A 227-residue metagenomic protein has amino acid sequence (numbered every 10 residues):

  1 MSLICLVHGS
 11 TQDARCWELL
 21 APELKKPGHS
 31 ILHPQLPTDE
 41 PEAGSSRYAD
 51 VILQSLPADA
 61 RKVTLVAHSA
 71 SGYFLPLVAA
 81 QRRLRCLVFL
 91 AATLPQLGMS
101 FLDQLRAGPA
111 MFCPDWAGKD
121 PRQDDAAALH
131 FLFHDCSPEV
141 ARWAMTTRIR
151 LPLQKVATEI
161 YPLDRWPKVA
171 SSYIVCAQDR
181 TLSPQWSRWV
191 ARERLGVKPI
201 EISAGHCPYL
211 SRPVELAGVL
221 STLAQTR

Functional and structural regions predicted by a protein language model:
S2-P41, R61: Conserved HGGG/HGGXW glycine-rich cap/lid loop of the alpha/beta-hydrolase fold
S30-T64, F101-A110: Active-site loop/oxyanion-hole signature of alpha/beta-hydrolase fold enzymes
Y48, L210-A224: Post-His helix in hydrolase/transferase enzymes
V66-S71, L75: Gly/Ala-rich beta-loop-alpha elbow adjacent to hydrolase catalytic centers
A80-D125, K155-Y161, S183-P184: Flexible "cap/lid" loop of the alpha/beta hydrolase fold
T146-R165, V169: Active-site nucleophile elbow and catalytic-triad environment of alpha/beta-hydrolase enzymes
Y173-V175: Short beta-strand/loop motif that positions the catalytic acidic residue of the alpha/beta-hydrolase fold
A177-S203, L210, T222-L223: Conserved loop-alpha-helix segment in the C-terminal half of the alpha/beta-hydrolase fold that carries the catalytic
